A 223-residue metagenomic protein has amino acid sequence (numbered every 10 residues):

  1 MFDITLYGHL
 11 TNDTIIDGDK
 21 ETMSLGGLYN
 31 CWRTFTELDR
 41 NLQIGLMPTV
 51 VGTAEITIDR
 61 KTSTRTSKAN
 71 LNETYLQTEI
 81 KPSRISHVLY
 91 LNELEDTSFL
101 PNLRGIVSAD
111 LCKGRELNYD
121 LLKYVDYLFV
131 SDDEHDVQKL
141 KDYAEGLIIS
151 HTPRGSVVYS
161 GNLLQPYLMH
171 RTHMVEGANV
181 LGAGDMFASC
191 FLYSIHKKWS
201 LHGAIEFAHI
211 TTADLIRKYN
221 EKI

Functional and structural regions predicted by a protein language model:
M1-L6, I56-H170, W199, I205: Ribokinase/PfkB-type carbohydrate-kinase core domain
F2-T62, A69-E73, Y193: Substrate-binding N-lobe of the ribokinase-like
H9, D13, D110, N179 (+1 more regions): Acidic active-site catalytic centers that drive phospho-/nucleotidyl reactions and related ester hydrolyses
L10-D19, L163-V175: Glycine/charged-rich beta-loop-alpha catalytic/anionic-binding loops adjacent to active sites
D13, R154-G155, S189: Glycine-centered loop/turn positions within well-structured domains that cap or flank conserved ligand/cofactor-binding
S24, Y29, E145-G146, T172-I223: Conserved post-catalytic alpha-helical subdomain immediately downstream of the catalytic base and nucleotide-binding
F35, S131, G184: Short, conserved phosphate/pyrophosphate- and ester-handling motifs at nucleotide-, phospho-/glycolipid
V51, S160-N162, N179: Acidic/polar residues in short coil/turn loops that connect beta-strands within repeat-based beta-sheet scaffolds
